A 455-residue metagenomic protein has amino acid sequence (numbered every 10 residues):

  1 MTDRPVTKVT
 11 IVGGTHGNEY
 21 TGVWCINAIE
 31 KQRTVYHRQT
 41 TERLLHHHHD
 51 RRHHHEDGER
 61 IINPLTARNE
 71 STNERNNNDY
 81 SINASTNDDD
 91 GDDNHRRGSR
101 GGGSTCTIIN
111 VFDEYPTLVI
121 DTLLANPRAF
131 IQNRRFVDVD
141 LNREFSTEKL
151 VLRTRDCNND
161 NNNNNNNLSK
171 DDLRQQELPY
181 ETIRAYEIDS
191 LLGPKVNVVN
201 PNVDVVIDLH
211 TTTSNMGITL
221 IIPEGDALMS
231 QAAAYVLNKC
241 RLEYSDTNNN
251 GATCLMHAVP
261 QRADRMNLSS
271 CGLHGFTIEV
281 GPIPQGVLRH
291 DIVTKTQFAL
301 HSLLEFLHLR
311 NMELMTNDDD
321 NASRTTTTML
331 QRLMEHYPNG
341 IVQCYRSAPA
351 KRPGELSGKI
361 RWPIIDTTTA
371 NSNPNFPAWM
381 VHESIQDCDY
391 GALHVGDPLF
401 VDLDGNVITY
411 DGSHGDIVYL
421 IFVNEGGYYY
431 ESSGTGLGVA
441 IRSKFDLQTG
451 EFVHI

Functional and structural regions predicted by a protein language model:
M1-I455: Structured catalytic-domain cores with a bias toward divalent-metal coordination
